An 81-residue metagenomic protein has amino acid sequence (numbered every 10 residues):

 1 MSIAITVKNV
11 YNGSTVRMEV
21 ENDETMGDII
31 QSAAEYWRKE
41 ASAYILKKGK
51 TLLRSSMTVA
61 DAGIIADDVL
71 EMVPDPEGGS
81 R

Functional and structural regions predicted by a protein language model:
M1-R81: Ubiquitin system architectures
